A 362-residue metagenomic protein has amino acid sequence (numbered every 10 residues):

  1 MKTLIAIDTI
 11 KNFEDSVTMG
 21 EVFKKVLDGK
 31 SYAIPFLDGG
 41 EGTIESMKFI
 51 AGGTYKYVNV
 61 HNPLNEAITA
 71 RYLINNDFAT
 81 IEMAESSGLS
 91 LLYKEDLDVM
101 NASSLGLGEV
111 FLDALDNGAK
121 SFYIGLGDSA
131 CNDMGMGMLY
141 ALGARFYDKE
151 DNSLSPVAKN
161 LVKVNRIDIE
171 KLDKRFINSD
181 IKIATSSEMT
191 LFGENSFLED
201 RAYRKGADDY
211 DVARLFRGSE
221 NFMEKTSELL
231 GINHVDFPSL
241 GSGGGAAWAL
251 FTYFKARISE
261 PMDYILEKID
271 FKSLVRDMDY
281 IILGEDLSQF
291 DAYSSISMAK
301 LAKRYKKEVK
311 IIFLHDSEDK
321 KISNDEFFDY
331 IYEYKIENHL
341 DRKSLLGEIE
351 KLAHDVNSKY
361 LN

Functional and structural regions predicted by a protein language model:
M1-L126, A130-N362: N-terminal loops that bind phosphate or other acidic moieties and the adjacent beta-alpha structural core
